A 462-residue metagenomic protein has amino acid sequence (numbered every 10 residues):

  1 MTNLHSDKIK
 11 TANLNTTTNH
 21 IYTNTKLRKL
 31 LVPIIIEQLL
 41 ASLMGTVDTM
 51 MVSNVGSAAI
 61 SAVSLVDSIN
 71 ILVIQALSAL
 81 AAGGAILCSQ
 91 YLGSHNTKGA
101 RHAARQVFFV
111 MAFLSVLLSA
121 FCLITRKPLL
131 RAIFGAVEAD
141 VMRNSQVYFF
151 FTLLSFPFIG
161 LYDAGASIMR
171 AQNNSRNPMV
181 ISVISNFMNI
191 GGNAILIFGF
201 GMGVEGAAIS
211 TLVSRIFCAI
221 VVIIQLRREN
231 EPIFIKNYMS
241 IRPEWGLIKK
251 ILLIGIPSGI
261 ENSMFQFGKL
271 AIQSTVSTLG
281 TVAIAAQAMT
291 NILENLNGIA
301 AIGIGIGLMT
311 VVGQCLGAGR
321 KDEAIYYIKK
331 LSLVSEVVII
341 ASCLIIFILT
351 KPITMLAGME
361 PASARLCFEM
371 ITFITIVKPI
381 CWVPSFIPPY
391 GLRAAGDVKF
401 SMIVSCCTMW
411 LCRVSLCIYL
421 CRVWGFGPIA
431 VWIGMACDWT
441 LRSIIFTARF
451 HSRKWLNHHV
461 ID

Functional and structural regions predicted by a protein language model:
M1-I34, C88-S155, G199-I256, V312-K378 (+1 more regions): Short alpha-helical transmembrane segments in multi-pass integral membrane proteins
T18-M50, N54-V55, I71-G83, L87 (+5 more regions): N-terminal transmembrane alpha-helices
K29-D48, F151, S185, S214-C218 (+3 more regions): Transmembrane helical elements of multi-pass membrane transporters/channels
I34, Q38, T49-M50, I86 (+16 more regions): Transmembrane alpha-helix boundary and packing residues in multipass membrane permease domains and related
L39, L43-S61, L130-A139, I195-M202 (+4 more regions): Helix-terminus/linker motif at the lipid-water interface of multi-pass membrane proteins
S57-S68, S145, F149, A208 (+4 more regions): Small-residue hotspots at the loop-to-helix junctions and early N-terminal turns of transmembrane alpha-helices
I60-A120, I159-P178, I284-T350, W382-C406: Small-residue-rich hydrophobic transmembrane alpha-helices
A81, F151-R170, P178-N186, A207-V222 (+5 more regions): Short runs within selected transmembrane alpha-helices of multi-pass transporters and secretion channels
